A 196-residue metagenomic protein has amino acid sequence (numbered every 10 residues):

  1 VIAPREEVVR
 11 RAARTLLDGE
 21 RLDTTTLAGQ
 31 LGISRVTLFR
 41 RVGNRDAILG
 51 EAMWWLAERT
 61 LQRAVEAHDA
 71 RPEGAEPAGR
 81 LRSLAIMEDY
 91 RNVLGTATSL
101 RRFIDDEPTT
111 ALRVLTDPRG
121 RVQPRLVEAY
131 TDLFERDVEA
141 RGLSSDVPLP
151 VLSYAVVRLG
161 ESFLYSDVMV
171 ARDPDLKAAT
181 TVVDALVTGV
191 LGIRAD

Functional and structural regions predicted by a protein language model:
I2-G29: Short, amphipathic alpha-helix enriched in basic
L16-R21, F39-E51: HTH DNA-binding helix-turn interface
L31-G32, G43: Central "turn" residue of the DNA-binding helix-turn-helix
V36: Key DNA-contact positions within bacterial/archaeal DNA-binding proteins
E51, V65-L100, L152-V156: Hydrophobic alpha-helical connector segments
M53-Q62: Short, basic, alpha-helical segments at the C-terminal edge of helix-turn-helix-like DNA-binding modules
N92, E128, D132-A140, L159 (+1 more regions): C-terminal peripheral helix-coil segments that are non-catalytic and often amphipathic
R102, L112-G142, P150-V157: Amphipathic alpha-helical packing segments from all-alpha helical-bundle domains
